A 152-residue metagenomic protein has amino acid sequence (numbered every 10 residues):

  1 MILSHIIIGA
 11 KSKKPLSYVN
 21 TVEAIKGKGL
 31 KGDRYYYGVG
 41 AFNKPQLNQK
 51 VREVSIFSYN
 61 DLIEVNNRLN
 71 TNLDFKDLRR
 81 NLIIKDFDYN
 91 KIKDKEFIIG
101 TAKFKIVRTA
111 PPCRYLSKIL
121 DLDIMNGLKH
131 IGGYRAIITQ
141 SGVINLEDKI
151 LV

Functional and structural regions predicted by a protein language model:
M1-V152: Metal-cofactor-dependent catalytic cores
